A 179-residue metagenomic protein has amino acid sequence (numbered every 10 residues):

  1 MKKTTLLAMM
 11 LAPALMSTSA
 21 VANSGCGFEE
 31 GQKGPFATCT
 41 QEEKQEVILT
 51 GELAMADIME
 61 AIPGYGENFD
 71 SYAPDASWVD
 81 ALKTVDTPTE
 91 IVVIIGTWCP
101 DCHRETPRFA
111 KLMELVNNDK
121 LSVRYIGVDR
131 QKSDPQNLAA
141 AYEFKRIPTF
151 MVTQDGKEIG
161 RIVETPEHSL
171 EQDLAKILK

Functional and structural regions predicted by a protein language model:
T4-S77: N-terminal targeting signals for export/organelle localization
K83-E90, P107-I126: Conserved helix-turn-beta segment immediately C-terminal to the redox Cys motif in thioredoxin-like folds
V93-G96, K120-P135: Thiol-based oxidoreductase modules, predominantly thioredoxin-like and allied folds used for disulfide exchange
T97-P107: Conserved redox-active cysteine motifs that mediate thiol-disulfide chemistry, especially di-cysteine Cys-X(1-2)-Cys
C102, S133-P135, G160: Extracytoplasmic/secreted cell-surface and envelope-processing proteins
S133-I147, T153: Structural alpha/beta surface segment adjacent to cysteine/selenocysteine redox centers across thiol/disulfide enzymes
R146, V152-K179: Non-catalytic, surface beta->alpha helical segment in thiol-disulfide oxidoreductase systems
